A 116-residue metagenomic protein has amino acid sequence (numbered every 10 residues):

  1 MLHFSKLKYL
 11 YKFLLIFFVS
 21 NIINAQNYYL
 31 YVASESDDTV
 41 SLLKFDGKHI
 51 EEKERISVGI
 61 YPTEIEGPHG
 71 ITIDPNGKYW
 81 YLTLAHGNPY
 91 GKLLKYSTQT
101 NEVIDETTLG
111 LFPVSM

Functional and structural regions predicted by a protein language model:
K6-I16: Sec-dependent signal peptide recognition, specifically the positively charged N-region followed immediately by
V19-S20: N-terminal signal peptide c-region/cleavage motif recognized by signal peptidases
A25-M116: Predominantly soluble domains enriched in secretory-pathway, periplasmic, or organellar proteins
